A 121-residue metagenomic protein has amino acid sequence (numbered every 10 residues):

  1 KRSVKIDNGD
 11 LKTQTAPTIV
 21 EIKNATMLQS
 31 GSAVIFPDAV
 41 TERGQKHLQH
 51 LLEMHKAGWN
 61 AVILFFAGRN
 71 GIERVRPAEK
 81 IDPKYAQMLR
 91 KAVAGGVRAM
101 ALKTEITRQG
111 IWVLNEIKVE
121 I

Functional and structural regions predicted by a protein language model:
K1-R2, N8-D38, L51: Conserved catalytic cores of phosphodiester-cleaving nucleases, focusing on short active-site segments
F36-K46: A short acidic, glycine-rich active-site loop that binds or catalyzes chemistry on phosphate/adenosine moieties
V40, Q49, H55-V62, F66-I121: Non-catalytic C-terminal interaction segments of nucleic acid-processing enzymes
